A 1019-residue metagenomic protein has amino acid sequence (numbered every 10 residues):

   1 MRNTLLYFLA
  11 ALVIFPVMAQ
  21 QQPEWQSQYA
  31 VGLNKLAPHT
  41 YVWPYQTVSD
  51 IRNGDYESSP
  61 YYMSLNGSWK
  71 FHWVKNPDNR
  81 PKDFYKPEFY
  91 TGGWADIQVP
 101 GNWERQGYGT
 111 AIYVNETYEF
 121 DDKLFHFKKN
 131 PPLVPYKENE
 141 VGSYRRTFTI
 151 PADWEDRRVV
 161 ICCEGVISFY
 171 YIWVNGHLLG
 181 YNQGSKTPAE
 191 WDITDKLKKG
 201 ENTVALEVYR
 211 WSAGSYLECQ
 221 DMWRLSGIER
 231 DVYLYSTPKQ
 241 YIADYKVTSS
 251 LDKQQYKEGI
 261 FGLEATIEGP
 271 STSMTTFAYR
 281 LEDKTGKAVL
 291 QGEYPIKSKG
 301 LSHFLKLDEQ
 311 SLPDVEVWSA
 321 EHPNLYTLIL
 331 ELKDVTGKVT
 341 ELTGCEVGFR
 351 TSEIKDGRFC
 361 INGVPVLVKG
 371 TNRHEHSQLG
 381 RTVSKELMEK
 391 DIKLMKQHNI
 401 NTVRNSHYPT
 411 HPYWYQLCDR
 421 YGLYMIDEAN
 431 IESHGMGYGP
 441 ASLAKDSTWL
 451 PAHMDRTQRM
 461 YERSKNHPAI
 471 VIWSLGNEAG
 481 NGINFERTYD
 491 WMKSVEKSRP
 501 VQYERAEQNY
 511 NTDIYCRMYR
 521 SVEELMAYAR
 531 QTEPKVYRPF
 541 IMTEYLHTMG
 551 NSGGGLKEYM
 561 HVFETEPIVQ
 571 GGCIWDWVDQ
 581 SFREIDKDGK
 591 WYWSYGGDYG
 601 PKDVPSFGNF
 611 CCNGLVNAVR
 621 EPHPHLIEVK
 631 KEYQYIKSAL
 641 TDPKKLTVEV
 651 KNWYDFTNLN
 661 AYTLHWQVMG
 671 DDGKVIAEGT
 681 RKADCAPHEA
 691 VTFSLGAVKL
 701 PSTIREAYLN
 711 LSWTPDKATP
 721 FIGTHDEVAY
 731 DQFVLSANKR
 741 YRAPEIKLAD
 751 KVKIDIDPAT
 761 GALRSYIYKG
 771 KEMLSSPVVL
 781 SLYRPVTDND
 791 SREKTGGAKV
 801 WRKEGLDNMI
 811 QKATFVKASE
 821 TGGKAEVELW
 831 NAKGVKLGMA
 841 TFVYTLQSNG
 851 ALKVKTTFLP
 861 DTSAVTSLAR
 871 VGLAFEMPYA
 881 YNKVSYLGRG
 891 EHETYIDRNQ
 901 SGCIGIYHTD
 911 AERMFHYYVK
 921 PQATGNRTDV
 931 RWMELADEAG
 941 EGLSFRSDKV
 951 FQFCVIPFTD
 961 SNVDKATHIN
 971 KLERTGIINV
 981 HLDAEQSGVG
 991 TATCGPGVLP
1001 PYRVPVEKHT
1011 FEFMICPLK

Functional and structural regions predicted by a protein language model:
Q20-D122, T203-E207, W211, M560 (+4 more regions): Accessory carbohydrate-binding/adhesion or oligomerization-edge regions at the termini of glycan-active proteins
Q21-E57, F127, H177, Y216 (+4 more regions): Extended substrate-binding grooves/exosites of carbohydrate-active enzymes
Q22-P38, V42-P44, R52-Y56, L179-G180 (+4 more regions): Glycine/proline-rich low-complexity spacer/linker segments in large multi-domain proteins
D55-Y56, H72-V74, N102, Q106 (+5 more regions): Accessory beta-strand-rich segments of carbohydrate-active enzymes
R105, V114, G165, R210 (+3 more regions): Beta-strand/loop-rich accessory regions of lumenal/periplasmic or secreted enzymes, predominantly carbohydrate-active
T117-V134, Q183-S185, I193-G259, G269 (+7 more regions): An acidic-aromatic loop/edge-strand motif
Q220-A243, G589-E649, W653-A661, H665-G673 (+7 more regions): Catalytic cores of secreted or luminal carbohydrate-active enzymes
E293-P313, M669-R705: Intrinsically disordered, low-complexity Pro/Gly/Ser/Thr-rich segments with frequent PxxP/GP/PP motifs and embedded
